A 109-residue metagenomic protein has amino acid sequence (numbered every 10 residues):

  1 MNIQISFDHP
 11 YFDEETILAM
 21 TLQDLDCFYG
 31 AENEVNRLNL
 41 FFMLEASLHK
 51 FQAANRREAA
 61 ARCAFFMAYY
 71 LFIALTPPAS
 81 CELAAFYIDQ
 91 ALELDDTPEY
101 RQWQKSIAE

Functional and structural regions predicted by a protein language model:
M1-F7: N-terminal leader/capping segments at the start of a protein or of a new domain
F7-V35, R57-I73, P98-S106: Amphipathic alpha-helical repeat scaffolds of TPR domains
N33-S47, P77-L83: Helix-turn-helix repeat elements of alpha-solenoid scaffolds
E45-A60, A91-R101: Flexible helix-coil transition and linker loops at the boundaries of alpha-helical arrays
L48, A108-E109: Alpha-helical linker/edge segments of TPR/alpha-solenoid repeat scaffolds and analogous pre-/post-domain helices
A79-T97: TPR/TPR-like (Sel1-like) alpha-helical repeat modules
